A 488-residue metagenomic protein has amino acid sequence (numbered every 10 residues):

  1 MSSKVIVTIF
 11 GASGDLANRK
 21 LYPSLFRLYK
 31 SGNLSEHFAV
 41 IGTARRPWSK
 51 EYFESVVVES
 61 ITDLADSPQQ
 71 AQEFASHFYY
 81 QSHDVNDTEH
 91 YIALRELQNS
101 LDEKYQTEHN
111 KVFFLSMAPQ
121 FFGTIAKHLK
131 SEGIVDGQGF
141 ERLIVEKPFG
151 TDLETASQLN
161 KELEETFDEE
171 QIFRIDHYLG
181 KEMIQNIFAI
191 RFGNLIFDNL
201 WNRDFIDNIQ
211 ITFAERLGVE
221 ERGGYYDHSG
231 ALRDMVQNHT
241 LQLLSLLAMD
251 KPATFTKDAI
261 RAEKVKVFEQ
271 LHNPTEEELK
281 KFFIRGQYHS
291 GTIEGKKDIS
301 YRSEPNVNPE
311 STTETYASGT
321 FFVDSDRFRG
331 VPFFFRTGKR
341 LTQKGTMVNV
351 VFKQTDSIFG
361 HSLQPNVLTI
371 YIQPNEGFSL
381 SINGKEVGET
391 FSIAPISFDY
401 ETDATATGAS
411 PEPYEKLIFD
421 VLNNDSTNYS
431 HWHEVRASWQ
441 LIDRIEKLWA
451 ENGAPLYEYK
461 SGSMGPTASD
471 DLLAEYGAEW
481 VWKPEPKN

Functional and structural regions predicted by a protein language model:
M1-V145, F149-N488: Secretory/organelle targeting and membrane-embedding segments
